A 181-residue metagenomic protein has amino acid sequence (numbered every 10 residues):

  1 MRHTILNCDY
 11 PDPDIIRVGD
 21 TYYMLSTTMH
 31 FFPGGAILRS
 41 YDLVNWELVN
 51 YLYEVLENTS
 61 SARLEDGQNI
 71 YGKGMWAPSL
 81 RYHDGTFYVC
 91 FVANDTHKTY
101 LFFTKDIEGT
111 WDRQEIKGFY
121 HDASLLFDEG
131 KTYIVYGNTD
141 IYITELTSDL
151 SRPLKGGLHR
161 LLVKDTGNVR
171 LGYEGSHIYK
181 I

Functional and structural regions predicted by a protein language model:
M1-I181: Carbohydrate-active catalytic/glycan-binding domains of CAZyme proteins, especially the secreted or lumenal ectodomains
